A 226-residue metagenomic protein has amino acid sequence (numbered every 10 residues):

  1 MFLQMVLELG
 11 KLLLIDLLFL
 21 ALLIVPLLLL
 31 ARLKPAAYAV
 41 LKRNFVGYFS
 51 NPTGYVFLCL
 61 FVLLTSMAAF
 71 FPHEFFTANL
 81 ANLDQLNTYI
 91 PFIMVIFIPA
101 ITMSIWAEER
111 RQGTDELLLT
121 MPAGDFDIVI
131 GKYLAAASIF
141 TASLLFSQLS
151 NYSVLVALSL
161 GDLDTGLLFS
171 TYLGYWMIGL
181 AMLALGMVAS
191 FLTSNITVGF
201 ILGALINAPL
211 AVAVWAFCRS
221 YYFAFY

Functional and structural regions predicted by a protein language model:
M1-L12, P72-L80, I201-Y226: Terminal transmembrane helical anchor/hairpin motif
M1-P35: Transmembrane alpha-helices
F2-M5, A31-V56: Aromatic- and glycine-rich beta-strand/loop motifs that create alpha-glucan
D16-L18, L23-L28, A69-F70, T77-L80 (+2 more regions): Secretory targeting signals
L23, P52-P72, Y89-I98, L205-A211: Hydrophobic alpha-helical transmembrane segments of multi-pass membrane transport/permease proteins
Y38, N82, I101-L119, Y133: Transmembrane helix boundary and interhelical loop/hinge segments in multi-pass membrane proteins
L86-E108, S143: Long, hydrophobic alpha-helical segments
